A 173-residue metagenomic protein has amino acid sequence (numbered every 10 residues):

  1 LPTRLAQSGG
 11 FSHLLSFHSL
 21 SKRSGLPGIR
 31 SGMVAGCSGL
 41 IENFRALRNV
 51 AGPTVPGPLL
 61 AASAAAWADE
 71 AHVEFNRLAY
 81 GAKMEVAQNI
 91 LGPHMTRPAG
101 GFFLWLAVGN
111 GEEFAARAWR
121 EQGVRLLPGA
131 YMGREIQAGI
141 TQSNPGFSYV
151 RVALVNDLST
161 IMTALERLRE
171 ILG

Functional and structural regions predicted by a protein language model:
L1-L26, Q137-A138: Active-site pre-lysine segment of PLP-dependent enzymes
G9-G10, G39-L59: Active-site C-terminal subdomain of aminotransferase-like
L14, G32, S63, Y80 (+5 more regions): Generic structural signal for small/hydrophobic residues in well-ordered secondary structure, especially within
G25, S38-N43, H72: Short helix-loop capping/hinge motifs at secondary-structure junctions, enriched in acidic/polar residues
S31-S38: Short beta-strand-to-turn element immediately C-terminal to the catalytic PLP-Schiff-base lysine in fold type I
F44-A51, A66-Q88: Structural signature of PLP-dependent enzymes
L60, A64, L78-Q88, H94-V108 (+1 more regions): Conserved glycine-rich beta-strand-loop-beta hairpin in the small C-terminal domain of fold type I
R120-E121, R125, G133-G173: PLP-dependent enzyme catalytic core of the Aspartate aminotransferase-like
